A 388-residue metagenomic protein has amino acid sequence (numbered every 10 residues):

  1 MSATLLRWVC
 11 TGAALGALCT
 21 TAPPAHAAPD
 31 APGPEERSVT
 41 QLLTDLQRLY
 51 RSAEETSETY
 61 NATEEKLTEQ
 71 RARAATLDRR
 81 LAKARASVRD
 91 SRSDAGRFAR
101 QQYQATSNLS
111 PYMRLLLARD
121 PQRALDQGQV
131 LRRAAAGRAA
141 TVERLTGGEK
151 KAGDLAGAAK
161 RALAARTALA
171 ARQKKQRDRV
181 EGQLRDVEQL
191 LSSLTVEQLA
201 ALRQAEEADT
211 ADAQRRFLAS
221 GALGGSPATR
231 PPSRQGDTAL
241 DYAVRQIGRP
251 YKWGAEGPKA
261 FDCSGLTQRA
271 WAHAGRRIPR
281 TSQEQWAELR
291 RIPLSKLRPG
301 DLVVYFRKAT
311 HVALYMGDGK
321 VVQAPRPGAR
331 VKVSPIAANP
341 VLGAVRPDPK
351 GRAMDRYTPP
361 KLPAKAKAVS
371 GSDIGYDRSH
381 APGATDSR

Functional and structural regions predicted by a protein language model:
M1-Q41, A168-R245, K361-K365, V369-D373 (+1 more regions): Hydrophobic packing segments in regular secondary structure
D30-R100, A158-A165: Long, contiguous alpha-helical "rod/stalk" segments
R51, E58, E65, A72 (+8 more regions): Extended alpha-helical stalk/coiled-coil segments
A86-A140, T195-G224: Short coil/loop "hinge" linkers that interrupt or connect long alpha-helical coiled-coils or helical hairpins
L131-L163, R245: Long amphipathic alpha-helical coiled-coil segments
R249-L297: Catalytic cysteine-centered active-site loop
R276-R330: ...with weaker cross-activation on analogous glycine-rich loops/strands in unrelated enzymes
